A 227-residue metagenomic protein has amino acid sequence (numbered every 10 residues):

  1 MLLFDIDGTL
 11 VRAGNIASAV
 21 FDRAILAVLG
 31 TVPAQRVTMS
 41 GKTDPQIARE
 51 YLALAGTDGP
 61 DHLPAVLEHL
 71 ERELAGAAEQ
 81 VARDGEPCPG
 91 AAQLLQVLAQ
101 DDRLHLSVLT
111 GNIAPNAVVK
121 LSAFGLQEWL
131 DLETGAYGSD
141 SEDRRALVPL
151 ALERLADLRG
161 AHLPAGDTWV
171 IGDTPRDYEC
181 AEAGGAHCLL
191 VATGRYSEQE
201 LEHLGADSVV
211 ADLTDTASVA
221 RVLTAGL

Functional and structural regions predicted by a protein language model:
M1-F4, E50, A55-G59, D167 (+1 more regions): Non-catalytic pre-domain segments flanking phosphatase-related domains
M1-S40, L52-A53: Active-site neighborhood of HAD-like aspartate-dependent phosphohydrolases
T9, A91-F124, T134-E142: Substrate-recognition element of Asp-dependent hydrolases with the DxDx(T/V) motif
R36, S40, L63-L67, E128-E142: A short, structured active-site edge motif that brings together acidic residues
A53-Q96, D102: Metal-dependent phosphoesterase signature
A136, S208-T214: Short acidic-hydrophobic, aromatic-tinged amphipathic segments that line or gate anion-handling sites
R144-R145, P149-Y178: Conserved Lys-Pro-Asp/Glu-containing loop-to-beta segment of HAD-superfamily phosphomonoesterases, centered on
V170-S208: Acidic, Mg2+-coordinating phosphoryl-transfer loop and its flanking beta/alpha structural elements, shared across
